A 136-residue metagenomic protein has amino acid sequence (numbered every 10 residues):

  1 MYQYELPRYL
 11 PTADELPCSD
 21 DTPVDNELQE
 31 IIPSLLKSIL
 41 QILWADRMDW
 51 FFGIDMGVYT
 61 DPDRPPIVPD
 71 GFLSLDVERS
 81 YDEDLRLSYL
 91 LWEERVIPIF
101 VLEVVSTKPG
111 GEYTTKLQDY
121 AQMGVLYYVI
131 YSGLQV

Functional and structural regions predicted by a protein language model:
M1-V136: Gly/Pro/Ser/Thr-rich low-complexity, intrinsically disordered segments predominantly at protein N-termini
